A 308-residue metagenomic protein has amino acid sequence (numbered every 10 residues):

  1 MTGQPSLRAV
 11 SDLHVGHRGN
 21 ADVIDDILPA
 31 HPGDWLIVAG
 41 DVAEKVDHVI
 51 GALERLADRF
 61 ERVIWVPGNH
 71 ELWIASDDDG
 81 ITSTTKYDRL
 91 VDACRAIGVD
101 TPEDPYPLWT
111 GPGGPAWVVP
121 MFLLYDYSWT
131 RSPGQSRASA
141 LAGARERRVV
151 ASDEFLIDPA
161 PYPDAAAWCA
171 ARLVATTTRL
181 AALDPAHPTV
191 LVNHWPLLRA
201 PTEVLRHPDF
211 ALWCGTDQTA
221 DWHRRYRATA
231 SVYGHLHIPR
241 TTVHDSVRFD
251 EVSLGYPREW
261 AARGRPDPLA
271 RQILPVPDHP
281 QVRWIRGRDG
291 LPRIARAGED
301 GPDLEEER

Functional and structural regions predicted by a protein language model:
M1-R8, Y106-P120, P188, V243-R248: Beta-strand-turn-beta hairpins that frame and shape the catalytic cleft of phosphate-ester-processing enzymes
M1-W65, E71-D77, Y162: N-terminal active-site segment of His-dependent metallophosphoesterases
G3-Q4, I97, E203, D209-T229 (+1 more regions): Binuclear metal-dependent phosphoesterase catalytic core
A9-S11, L36-D41, I64-N69, D100-P105 (+3 more regions): Active-site neighborhood of phospho(di)ester-bond hydrolases with catalytic His/Asp-centered motifs
V15, A43, H70-L72, L108 (+4 more regions): Short, solvent-exposed loop/turn segments at secondary-structure junctions
G19-V23, V42-D58, H70-I97, T110-G113 (+3 more regions): Metal-dependent catalytic neighborhoods of phosphoester/phosphodiester hydrolases
A52-A57, T101-G113, Q135-S139, A175-H187: Short amphipathic alpha-helices and their capping/turn segments at secondary-structure boundaries
V119-V190, L197-R206: Active-site-proximal loop/helix segment associated with metal-binding centers of metalloenzymes
